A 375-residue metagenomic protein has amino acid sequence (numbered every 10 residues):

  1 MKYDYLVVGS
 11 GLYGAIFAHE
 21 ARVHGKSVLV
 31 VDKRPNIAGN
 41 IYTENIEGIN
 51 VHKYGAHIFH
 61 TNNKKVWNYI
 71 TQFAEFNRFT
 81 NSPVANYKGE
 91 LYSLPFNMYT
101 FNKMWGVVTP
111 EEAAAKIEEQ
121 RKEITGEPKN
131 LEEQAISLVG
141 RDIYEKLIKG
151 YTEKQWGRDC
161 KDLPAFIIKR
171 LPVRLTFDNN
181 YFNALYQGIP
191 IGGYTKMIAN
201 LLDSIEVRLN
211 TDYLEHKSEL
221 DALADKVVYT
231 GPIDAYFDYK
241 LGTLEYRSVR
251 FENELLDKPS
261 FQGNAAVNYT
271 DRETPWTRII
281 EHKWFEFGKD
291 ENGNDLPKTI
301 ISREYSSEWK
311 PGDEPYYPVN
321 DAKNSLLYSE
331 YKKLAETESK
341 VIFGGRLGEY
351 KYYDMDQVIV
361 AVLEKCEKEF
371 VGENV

Functional and structural regions predicted by a protein language model:
Y3-V30, C366, F370: N-terminal Rossmann-like FAD-binding beta1-loop-alpha1 element of flavoenzymes
L12-Y13, P35-N36, Y99, E153 (+5 more regions): Short, solvent-exposed loop/turn segments at secondary-structure junctions
H19-E47: Glycine-rich FAD pyrophosphate-binding loop
H24, L214-L334: Mid-domain catalytic core of redox enzymes that form a hydrophobic substrate pocket/lid adjacent to a catalytic redox
N45-K53, N179-Y181: Short glycine/proline- and charge-enriched loop/turn segments that cap or connect secondary-structure elements
A56-E90: N-terminal FAD cofactor-binding segment of flavoenzymes
A85-S93, M98-K226, T230, A235-F237: Active-site/ligand-binding neighborhood in enzyme catalytic cores
E314-V375: C-terminal catalytic lobe of FAD-dependent flavoproteins
